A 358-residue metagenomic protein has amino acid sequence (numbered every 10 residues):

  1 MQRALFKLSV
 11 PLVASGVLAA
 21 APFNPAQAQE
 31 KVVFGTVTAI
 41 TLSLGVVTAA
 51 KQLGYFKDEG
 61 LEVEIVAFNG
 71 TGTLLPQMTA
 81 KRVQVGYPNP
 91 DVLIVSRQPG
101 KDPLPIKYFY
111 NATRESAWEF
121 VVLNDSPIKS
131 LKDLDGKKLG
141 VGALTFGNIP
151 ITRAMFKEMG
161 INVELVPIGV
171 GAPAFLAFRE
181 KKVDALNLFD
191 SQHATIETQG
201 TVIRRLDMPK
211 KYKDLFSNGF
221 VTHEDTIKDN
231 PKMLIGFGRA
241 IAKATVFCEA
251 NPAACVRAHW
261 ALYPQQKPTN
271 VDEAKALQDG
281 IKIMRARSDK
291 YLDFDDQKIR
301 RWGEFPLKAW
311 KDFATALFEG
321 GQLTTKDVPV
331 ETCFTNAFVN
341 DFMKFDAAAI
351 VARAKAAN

Functional and structural regions predicted by a protein language model:
M1-L5: N-terminal secretory signal peptides that target proteins for export/translocation
L8-V10, S15-P25: C-terminal segment of classical bacterial N-terminal signal peptides
A28-E180, D184-D190, T201, L206-D214: Short, glycine-/small- and polar/acidic-enriched structural segments that line small-molecule recognition paths
K57, Q297-R300, I350-A357: Extracytosolic ligand-binding ectodomains
E64, A274-K282, V328-N340: Short linear loop/turn motifs
S126, P173-E273: Pocket-lining segment of extracytoplasmic ligand-binding domains
N230-T324: Secondary-structure end/capping motifs
L307-N358: Conserved C-terminal helix/tail region of periplasmic/extracytoplasmic solute-binding proteins
